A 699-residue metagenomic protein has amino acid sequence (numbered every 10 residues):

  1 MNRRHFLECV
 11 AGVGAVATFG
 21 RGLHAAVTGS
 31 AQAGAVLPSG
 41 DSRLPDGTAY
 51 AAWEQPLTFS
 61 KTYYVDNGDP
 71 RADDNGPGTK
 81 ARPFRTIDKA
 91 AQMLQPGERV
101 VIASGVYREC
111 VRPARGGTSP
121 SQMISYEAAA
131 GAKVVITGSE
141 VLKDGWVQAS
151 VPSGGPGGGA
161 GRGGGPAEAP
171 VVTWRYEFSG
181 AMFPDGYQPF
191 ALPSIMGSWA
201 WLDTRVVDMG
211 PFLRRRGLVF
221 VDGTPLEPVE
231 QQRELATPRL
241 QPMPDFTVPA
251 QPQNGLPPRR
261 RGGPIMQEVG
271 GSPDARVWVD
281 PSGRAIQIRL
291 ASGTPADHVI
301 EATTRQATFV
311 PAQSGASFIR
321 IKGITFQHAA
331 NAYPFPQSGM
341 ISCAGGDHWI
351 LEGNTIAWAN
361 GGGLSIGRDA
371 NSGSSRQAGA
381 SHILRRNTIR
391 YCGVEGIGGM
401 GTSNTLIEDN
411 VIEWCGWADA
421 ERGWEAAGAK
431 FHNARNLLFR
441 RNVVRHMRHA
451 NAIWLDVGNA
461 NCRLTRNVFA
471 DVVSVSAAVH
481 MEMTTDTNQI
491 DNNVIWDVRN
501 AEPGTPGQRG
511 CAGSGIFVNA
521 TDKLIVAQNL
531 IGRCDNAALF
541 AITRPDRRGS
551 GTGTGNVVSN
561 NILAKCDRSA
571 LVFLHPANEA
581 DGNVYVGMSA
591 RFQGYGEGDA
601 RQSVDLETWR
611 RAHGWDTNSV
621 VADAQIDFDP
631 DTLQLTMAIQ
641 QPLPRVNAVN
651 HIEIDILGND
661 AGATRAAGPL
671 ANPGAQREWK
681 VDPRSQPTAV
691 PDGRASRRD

Functional and structural regions predicted by a protein language model:
H5-A26: N-terminal export signals
F19, G29-A31, N618: N-terminal compositionally biased, intrinsically disordered segments and leader/signal-like regions
A26-G29, A33-V36: Cleaved targeting-peptide boundary
G34-G345, T355-A357, G363, S372-S374 (+3 more regions): Extracellular polysaccharide-degrading/modifying enzymes targeting complex plant/algal/animal polysaccharides
C110-R112, A307, A330-A344, N360-H382 (+1 more regions): Glycine- and acidic/polar-rich repeat regions and solenoidal domains
W349-I350: Mature catalytic domains of secreted/periplasmic carbohydrate-active enzymes
